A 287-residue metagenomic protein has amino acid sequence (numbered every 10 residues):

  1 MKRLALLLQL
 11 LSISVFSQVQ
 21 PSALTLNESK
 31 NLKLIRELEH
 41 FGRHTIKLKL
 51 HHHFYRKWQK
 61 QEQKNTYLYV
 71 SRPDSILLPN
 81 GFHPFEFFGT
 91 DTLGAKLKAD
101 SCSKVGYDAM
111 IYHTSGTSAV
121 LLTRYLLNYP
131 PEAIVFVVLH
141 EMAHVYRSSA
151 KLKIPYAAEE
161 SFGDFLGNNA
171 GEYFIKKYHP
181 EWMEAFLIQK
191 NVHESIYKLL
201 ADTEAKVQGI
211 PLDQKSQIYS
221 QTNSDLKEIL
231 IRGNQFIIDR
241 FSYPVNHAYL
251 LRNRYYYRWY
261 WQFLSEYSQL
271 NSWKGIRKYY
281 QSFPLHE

Functional and structural regions predicted by a protein language model:
L4-I13: Sec-dependent N-terminal signal peptides
Q18-D74, S272: N-terminal mature-domain "stem" immediately C-terminal to a signal peptide or N-terminal signal-anchor/transmembrane
L34, K98, I134, V138 (+7 more regions): Stable alpha-helical elements in mature extracytoplasmic
H51-I196: Acidic/His-rich structured neighborhood in mature extracellular/periplasmic domains
A201-E287: Pan-zinc metallopeptidase signature
